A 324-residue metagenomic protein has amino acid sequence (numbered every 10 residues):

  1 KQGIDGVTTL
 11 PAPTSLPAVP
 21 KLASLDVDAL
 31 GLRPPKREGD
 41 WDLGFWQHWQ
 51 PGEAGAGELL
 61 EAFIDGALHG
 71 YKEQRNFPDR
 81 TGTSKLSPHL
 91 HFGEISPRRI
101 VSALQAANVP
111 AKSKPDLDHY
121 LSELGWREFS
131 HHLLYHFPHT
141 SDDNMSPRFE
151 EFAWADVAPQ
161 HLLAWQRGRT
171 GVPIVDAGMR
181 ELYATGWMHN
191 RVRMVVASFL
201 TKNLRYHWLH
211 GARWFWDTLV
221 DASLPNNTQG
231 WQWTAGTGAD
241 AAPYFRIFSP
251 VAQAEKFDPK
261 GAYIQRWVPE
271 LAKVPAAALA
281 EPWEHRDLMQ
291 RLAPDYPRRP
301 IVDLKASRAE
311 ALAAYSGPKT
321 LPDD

Functional and structural regions predicted by a protein language model:
K1-F149, F257-D258, A262-D324: Glycine/tryptophan-enriched, flexible segments
T81-E270, A276: Active-site-proximal binding-pocket segments
